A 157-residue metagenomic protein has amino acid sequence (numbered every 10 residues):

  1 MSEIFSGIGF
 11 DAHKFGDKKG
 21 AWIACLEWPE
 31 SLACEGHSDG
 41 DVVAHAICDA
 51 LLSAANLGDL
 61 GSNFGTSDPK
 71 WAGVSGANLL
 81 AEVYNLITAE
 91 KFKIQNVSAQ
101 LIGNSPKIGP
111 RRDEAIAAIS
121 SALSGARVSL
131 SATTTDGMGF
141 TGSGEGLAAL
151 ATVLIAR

Functional and structural regions predicted by a protein language model:
S2-A118: RNase III-family endoribonuclease catalytic core
G109-P110, G137-T141: Short active-site-adjacent structural elements
L123-A126: Beta-rich strand-turn-strand
L130-T134: Pyridoxal 5′-phosphate
T141-R157: C-terminal edge-of-domain segments
